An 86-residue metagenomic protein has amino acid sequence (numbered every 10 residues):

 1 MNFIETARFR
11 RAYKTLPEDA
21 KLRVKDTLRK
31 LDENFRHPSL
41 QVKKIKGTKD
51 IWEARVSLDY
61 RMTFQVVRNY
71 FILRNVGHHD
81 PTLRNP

Functional and structural regions predicted by a protein language model:
N2-I4, R11, E18, L22 (+2 more regions): Enriched for short, Lys/Arg-rich terminal
I4-R8, K14, K43-D50: Basic nucleic-acid-binding interfaces
Y13, L28: Short amphipathic alpha-helical/adjacent loop interface patches that line ligand and macromolecule-binding sites
T15-E18, R36: Residues in soluble alpha-helical coiled-coils and helical-bundle/repeat scaffolds
R29-A54: A short, surface-exposed loop/turn module that caps and links secondary-structure elements
